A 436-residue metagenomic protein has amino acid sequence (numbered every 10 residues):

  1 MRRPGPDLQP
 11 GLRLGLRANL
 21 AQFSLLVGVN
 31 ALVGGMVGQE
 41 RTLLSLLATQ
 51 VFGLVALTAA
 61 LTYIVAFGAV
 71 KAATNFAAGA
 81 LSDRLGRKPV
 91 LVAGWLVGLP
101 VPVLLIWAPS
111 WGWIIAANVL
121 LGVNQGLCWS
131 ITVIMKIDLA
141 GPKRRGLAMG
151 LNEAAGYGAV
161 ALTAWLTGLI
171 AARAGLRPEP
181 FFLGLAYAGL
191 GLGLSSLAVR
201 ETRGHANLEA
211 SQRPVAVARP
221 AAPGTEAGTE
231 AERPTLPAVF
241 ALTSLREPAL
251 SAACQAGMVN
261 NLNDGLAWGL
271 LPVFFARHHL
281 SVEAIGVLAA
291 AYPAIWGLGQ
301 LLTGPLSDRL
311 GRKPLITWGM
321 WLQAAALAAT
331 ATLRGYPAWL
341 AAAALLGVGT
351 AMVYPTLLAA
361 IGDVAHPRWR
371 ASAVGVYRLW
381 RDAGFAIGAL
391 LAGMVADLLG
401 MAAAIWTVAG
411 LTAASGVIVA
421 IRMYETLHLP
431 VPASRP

Functional and structural regions predicted by a protein language model:
R2-L20, G204-A253, R435-P436: Juxtamembrane intracellular "pre-TM" segments in multi-pass secondary transporters
R17-G68, S251-A252, A256, D264-H278: Helix-loop boundary and gating motifs at the non-cytosolic
F67-F76, A161, P293-L301, F385-A386: Residue-level signature of mid-helix packing/kink "hotspots" within the transmembrane helices of 12-pass Major
T74-G86, A171, G299-G311, A396: Helix-to-loop junctions at the C-terminal end of transmembrane segments in multipass secondary transporters
L96-P109, L322-R334: C-terminal ends and interior cores of transmembrane alpha-helices in multi-pass membrane transporters/permeases
A117-G156, A359-A360: Cytoplasmic helix-loop-helix junction between adjacent transmembrane helices in 12-TM secondary transporters
E179-S196, I405-A420: Symmetry-related core transmembrane helices of the 12-TM Major Facilitator Superfamily/SLC fold
